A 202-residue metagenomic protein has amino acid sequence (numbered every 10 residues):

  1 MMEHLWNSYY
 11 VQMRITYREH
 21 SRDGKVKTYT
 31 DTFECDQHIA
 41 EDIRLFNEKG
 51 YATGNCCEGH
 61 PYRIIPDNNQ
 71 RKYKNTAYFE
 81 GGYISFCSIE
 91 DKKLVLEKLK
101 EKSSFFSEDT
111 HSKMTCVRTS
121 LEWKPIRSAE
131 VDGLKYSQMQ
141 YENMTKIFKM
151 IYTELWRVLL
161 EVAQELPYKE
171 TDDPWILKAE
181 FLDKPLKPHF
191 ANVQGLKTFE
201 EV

Functional and structural regions predicted by a protein language model:
M1-K74: N-terminal low-complexity, intrinsically disordered segments
S8, G24, Q37, E48 (+7 more regions): Short linear motifs in intrinsically disordered/low-complexity regions
H20, G50, A77-Y78, A129 (+1 more regions): Compositionally biased, low-complexity repeat tracts
D23, T53, E58, E80-G81 (+2 more regions): Feature targets compositionally biased, intrinsically disordered low-complexity regions with long contiguous runs
D36-I39, D91-K92, L96, M144 (+1 more regions): Short amphipathic alpha-helical segments that mediate assembly, nucleic-acid/protein binding, or membrane association
L45, Y51, P66-K93, F106 (+2 more regions): Catalytic toxin/effector domains delivered as secreted proteins or via bacterial secretion systems
E58-H60, C87-D91, Q194-K197, E201: Short, flexible beta-strand-to-coil junctions
K102-V202: Active-site or metal-binding loop neighborhoods of secreted/extracellular toxin and effector enzymes
